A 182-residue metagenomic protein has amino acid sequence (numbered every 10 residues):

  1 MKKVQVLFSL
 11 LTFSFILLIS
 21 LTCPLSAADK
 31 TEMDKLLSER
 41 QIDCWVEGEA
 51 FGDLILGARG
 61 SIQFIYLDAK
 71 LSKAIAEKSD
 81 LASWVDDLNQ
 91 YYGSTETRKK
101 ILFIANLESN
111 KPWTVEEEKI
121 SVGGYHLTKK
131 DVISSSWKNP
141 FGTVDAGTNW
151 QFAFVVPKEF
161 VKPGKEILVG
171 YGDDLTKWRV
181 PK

Functional and structural regions predicted by a protein language model:
M1-L11: Bacterial N-terminal signal peptides that target proteins for export
S9-S20: Bacterial N-terminal signal peptides
S26-K182: Conserved functional micro-motifs across diverse proteins
